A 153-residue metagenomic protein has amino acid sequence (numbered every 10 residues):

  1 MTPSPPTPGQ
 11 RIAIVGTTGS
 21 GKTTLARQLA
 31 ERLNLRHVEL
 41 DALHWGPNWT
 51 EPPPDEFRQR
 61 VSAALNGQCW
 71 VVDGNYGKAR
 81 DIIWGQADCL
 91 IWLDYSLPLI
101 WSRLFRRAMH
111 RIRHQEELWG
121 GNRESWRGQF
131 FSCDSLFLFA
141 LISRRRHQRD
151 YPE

Functional and structural regions predicted by a protein language model:
T2-G9, R32, F139-E153: NTP-dependent small-molecule kinase module
I14: Hydrophobic anchor at the beta1->P-loop junction of P-loop NTPases
T18: The conserved Walker
K22: Conserved lysine of the Walker
L25: Hydrophobic positions on the alpha1 helix immediately C-terminal to the Walker A/P-loop
Q28: Active-site signature of alpha/beta-hydrolase-fold catalytic machinery across serine- and Asp/Cys-nucleophile hydrolases
R36-Y95: Conserved nucleotide-sensing/catalytic segment adjacent to the nucleotide-binding pocket in NTP-handling enzymes
Y95-H147: A glycine- and Lys/Arg-enriched "phosphate-lid" helix/loop adjacent to the NTP-binding pocket of small-molecule kinases
